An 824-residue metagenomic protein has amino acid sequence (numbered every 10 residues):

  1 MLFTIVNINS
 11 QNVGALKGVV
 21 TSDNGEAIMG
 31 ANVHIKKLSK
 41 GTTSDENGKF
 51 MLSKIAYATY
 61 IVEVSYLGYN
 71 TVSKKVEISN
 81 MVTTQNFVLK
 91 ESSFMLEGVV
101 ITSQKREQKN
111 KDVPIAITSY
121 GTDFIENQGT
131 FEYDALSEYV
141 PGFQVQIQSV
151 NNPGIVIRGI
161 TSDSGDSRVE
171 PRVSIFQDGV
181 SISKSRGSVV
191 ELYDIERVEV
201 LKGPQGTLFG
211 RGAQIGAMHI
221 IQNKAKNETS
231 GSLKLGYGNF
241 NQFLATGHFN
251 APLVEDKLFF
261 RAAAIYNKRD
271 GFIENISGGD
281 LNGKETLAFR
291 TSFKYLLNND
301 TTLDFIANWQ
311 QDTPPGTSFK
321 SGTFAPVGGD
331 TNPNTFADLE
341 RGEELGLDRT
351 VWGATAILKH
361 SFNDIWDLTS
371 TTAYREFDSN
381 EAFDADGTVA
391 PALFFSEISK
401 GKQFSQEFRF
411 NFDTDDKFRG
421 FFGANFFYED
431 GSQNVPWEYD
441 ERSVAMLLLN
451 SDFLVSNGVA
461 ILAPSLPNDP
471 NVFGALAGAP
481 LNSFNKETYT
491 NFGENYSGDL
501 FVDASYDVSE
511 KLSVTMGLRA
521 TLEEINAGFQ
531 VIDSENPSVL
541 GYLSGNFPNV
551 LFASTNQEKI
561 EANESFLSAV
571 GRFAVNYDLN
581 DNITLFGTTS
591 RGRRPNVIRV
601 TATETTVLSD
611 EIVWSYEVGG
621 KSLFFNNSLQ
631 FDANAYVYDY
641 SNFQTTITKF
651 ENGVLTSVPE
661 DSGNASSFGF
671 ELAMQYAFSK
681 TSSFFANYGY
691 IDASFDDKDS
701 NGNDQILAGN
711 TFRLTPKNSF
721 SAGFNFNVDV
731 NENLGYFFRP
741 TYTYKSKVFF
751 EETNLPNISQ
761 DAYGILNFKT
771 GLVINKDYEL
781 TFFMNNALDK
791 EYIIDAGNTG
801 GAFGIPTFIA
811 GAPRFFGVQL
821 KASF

Functional and structural regions predicted by a protein language model:
T21-E26, A31-K36, E63-N70, S79-E126: Short, acidic, small-residue-rich periplasmic hinge/interaction motif at the N-terminus of Gram-negative outer-membrane
M51-K54, G165-D166, V173, D178-P204: Short acidic/polar hinge/loop motifs at secondary-structure boundaries that mediate gating or recognition
E170-P171, K184, Y193-E196, T207-I276 (+7 more regions): Outer-membrane beta-barrel translocator/receptor signature
H219, N227-E228, G236, H248 (+5 more regions): Periplasmic-side early beta-strands and strand-to-turn transitions of outer-membrane beta-barrels
K294-N298, R419, N425-F427, N491-Y640 (+1 more regions): Structural signature of Gram-negative outer-membrane beta-barrels, strongest in the C-terminal barrel of TonB-dependent
G353, I357-F383, D578-R594, T601 (+5 more regions): Membrane-embedded beta-barrel scaffold of Gram-negative outer-membrane proteins
N411, F421, E510, V514 (+3 more regions): Gram-negative outer-membrane beta-barrel transporters
G431, V444, F684, T743-E751 (+1 more regions): C-terminal beta-signal and adjacent terminal beta-strands/loops of Gram-negative outer-membrane beta-barrel proteins
